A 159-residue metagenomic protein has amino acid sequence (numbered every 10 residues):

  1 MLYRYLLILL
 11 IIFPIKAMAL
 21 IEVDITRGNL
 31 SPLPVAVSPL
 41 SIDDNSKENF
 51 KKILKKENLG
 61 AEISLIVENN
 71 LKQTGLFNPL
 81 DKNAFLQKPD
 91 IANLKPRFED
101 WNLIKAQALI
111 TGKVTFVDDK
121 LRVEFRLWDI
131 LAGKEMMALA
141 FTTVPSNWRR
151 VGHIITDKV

Functional and structural regions predicted by a protein language model:
M1-L6: Bacterial N-terminal signal peptides that target proteins for export
I12-K16: N-terminal signal peptide c-region/cleavage motif recognized by signal peptidases
A19-R27: A short, compositionally biased domain-edge/stem linker segment
I21, A92-T156: Amphipathic beta-strand/beta-sheet edge segments enriched in Tyr/Trp
T26-R97, I110: Short beta-strand->alpha-helix linker/helix-N-cap micro-motif that forms a surface specificity/interaction loop
